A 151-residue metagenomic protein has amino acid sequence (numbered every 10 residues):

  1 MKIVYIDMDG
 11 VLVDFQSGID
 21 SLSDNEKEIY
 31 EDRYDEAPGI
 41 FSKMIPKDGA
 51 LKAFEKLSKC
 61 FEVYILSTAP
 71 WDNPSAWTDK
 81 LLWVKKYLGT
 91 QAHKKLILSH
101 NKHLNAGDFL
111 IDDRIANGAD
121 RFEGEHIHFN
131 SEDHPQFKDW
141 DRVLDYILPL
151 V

Functional and structural regions predicted by a protein language model:
M1-S42: Active-site neighborhood of HAD-like aspartate-dependent phosphohydrolases
K27, F61-I65, A92: Secondary-structure boundary/capping signal
I40-I45, Y87-T90: Short, flexible loop segments at the rims of nucleotide/cofactor-binding pockets, characterized by
I45, A50-T78, V84: Substrate-recognition element of Asp-dependent hydrolases with the DxDx(T/V) motif
K59, N73-V151: C-terminal cap/substrate-recognition subdomain and adjoining C-terminal extension of metal-dependent phosphatase-like
